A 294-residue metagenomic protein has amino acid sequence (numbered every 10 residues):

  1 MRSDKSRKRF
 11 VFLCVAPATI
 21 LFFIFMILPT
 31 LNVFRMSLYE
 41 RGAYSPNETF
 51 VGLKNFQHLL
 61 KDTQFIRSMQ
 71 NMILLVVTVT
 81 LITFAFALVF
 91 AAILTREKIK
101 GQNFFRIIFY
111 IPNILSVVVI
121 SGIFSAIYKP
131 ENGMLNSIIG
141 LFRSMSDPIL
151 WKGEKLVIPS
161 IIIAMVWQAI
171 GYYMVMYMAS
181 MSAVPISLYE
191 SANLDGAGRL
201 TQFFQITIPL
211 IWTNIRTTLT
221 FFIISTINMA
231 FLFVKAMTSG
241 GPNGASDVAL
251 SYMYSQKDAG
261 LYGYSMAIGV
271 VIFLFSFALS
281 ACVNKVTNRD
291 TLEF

Functional and structural regions predicted by a protein language model:
R2-F294: A structural signal for multi-pass alpha-helical bundles of membrane permease subunits that mediate small-molecule
